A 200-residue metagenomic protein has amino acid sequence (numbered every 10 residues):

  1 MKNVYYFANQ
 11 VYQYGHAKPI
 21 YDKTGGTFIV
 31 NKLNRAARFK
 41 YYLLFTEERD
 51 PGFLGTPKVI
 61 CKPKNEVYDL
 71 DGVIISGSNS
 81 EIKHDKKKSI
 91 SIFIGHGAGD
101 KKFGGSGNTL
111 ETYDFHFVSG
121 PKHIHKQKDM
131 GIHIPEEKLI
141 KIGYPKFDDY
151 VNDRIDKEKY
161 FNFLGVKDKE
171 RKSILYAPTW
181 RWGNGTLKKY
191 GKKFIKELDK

Functional and structural regions predicted by a protein language model:
M1, K83-H84, G107-N108, N162-D168: Short boundary motifs at domain starts and secondary-structure transition points
K2, S89, R171-I174: Nucleotide donor/acceptor-binding cores
Y5-R154: Active-site and donor-binding regions of nucleotide-sugar-utilizing enzymes
Q13-K23, F28, F147-K200: Conserved catalytic-core segment of nucleotide-activated headgroup transferases in glycan assembly
